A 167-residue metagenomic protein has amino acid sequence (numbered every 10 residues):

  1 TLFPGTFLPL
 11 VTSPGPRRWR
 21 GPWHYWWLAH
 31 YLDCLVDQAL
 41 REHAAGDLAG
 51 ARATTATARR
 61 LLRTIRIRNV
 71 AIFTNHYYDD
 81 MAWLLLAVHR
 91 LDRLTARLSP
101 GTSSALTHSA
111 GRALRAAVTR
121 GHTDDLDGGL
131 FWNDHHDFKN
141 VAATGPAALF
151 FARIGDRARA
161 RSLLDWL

Functional and structural regions predicted by a protein language model:
T1-I72, L98-G128, S162: Low-complexity, Ser/Thr/Pro/Gly-enriched N-terminal "stalk/linker" regions
R20-L40, H76-R93, F138-R153: Well-ordered alpha-helical segments within folded domains of soluble proteins
L86-D92, R112-T123, L149-A152, D165: A broadly conserved amphipathic alpha-helix scaffold signal in soluble, globular proteins
G128-G129, G145: Glycine-centered flexibility sites
L130-H136: Surface-exposed cleft-lining segments at the edges of enzyme active sites
D134, T144-L167: Active-site cradle of extracellular carbohydrate-active enzymes
